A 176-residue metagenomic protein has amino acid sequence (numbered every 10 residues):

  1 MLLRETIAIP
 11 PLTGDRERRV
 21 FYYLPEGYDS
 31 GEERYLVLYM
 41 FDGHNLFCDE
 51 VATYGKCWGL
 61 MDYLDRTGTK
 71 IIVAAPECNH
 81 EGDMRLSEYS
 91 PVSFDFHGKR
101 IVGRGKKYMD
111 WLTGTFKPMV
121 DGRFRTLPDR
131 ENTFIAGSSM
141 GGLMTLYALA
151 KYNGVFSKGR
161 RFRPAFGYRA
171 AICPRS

Functional and structural regions predicted by a protein language model:
M1-S176: Non-catalytic cap/lid and distal C-terminal segments of serine-dependent acyl enzymes
